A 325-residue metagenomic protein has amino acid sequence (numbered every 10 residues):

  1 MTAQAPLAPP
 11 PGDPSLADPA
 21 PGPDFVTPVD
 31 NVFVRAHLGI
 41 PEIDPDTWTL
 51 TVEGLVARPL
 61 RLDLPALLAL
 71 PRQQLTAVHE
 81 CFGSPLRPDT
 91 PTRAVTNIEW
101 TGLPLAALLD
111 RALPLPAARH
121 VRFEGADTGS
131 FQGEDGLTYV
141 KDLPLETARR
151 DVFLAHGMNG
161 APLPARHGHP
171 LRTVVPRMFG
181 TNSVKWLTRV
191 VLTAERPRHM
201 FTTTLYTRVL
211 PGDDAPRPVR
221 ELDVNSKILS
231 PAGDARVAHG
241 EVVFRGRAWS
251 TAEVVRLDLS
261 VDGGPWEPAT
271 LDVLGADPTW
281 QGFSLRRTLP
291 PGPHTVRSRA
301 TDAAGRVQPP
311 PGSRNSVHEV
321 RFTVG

Functional and structural regions predicted by a protein language model:
T2-G325: Structured, non-membrane catalytic/scaffold regions adjacent to prosthetic-group chemistry
